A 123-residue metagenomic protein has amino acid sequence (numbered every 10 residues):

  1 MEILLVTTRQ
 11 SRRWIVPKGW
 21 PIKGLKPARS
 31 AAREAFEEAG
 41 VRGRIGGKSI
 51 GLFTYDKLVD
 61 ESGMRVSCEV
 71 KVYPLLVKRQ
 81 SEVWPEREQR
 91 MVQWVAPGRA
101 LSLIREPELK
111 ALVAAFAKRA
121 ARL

Functional and structural regions predicted by a protein language model:
M1-P17: N-terminal strand-loop-strand
Q10-R13, I22-K23, R29, L52-D56 (+1 more regions): Short, charged/polar surface micro-motifs in flexible loops or helix N-caps
I15, S67, W94: Short aromatic/basic micro-patch
V16-I50: The catalytic Nudix box helix
R33-V41, R105, L109, K118: Short, intrinsically disordered, mixed-charge
G40-S81: Active-site segment of metal-dependent pyrophosphate-handling enzymes, primarily the Nudix hydrolase catalytic core
L52-D60, R87, A114, R119 (+1 more regions): Class I (Rossmann-like) S-adenosyl-L-methionine-dependent methyltransferase catalytic domain, capturing the SAM-binding
V70-A115: NUDIX/MutT-family hydrolases
